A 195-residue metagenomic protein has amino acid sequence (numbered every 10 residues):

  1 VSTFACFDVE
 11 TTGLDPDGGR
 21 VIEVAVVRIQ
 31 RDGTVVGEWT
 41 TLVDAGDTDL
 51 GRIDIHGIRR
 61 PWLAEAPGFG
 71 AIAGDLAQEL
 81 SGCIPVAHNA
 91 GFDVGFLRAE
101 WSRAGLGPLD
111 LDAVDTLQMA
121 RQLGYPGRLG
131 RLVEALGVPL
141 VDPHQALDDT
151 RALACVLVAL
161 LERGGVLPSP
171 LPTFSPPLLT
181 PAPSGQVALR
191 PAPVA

Functional and structural regions predicted by a protein language model:
V1-A113, Y125-P126, G130-H144: Conserved non-catalytic scaffold segment of RNase H-like nuclease domains
S2, A154-A195: Acidic two-metal-ion nuclease catalytic site recognized across multiple nuclease folds, prominently DnaQ/RNase D-T
T116-L123: An acidic intrinsically disordered interaction segment
D149: Conserved catalytic/binding loops enriched for acidic/polar residues
